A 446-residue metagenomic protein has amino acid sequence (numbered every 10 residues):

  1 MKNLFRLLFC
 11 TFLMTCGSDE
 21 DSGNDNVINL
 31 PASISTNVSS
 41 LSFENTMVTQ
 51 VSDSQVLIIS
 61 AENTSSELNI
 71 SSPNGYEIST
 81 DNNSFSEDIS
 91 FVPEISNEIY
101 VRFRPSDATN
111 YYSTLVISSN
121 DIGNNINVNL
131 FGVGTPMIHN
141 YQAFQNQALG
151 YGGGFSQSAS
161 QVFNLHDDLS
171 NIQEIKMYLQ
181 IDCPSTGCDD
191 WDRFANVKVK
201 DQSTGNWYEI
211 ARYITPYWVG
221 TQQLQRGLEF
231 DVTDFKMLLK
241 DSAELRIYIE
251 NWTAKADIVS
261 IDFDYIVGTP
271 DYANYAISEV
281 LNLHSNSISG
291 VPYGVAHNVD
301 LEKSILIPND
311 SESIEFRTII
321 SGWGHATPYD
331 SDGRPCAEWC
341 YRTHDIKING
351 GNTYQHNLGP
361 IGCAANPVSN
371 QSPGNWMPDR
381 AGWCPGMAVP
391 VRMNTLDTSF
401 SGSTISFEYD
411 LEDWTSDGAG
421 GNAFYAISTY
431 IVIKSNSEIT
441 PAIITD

Functional and structural regions predicted by a protein language model:
K2, S60, N120, I305-I307: A general structural signal for short secondary-structure junctions and capping/turn motifs
K2-C10: Sec-dependent signal peptide recognition, specifically the positively charged N-region followed immediately by
F9-G17: Hydrophobic h-region of N-terminal signal peptides that target proteins for export in Gram-negative bacteria
G17-P136: Feature for long, exposed domains in two main contexts
V133-D446: Extracellular/secretory-pathway and virion-surface proteins
